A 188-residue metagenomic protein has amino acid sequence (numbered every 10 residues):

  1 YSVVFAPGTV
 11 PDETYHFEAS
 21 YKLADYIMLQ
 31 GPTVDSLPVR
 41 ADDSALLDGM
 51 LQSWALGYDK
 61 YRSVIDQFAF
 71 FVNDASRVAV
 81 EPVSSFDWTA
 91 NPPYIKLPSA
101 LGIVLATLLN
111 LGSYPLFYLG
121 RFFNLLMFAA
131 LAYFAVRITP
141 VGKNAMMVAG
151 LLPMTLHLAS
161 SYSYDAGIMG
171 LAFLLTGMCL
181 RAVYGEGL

Functional and structural regions predicted by a protein language model:
S2-T14, V34: Helix-to-loop transition at the C-terminal end of transmembrane segments
D25-L119: Interfacial juxtamembrane loops and adjacent helix segments that form the catalytic/substrate-binding surfaces
I103, T107, V136-P140, L180 (+1 more regions): Membrane-water interface at transmembrane helix exits
L111-Y114, Y133-M154: Transmembrane-helix signature of polytopic, membrane-embedded enzymes that assemble or transfer cell-envelope glycans
L119, F123-A130, V148-L152: Lipid-exposed faces of alpha-helical membrane segments in multi-pass integral membrane proteins
F134, M169-E186: Specific aromatic-rich, kink-prone transmembrane helix
S161-I168: Short acidic/glycine- and proline-prone juxtamembrane loop motifs at membrane-interface regions of multi-pass membrane
